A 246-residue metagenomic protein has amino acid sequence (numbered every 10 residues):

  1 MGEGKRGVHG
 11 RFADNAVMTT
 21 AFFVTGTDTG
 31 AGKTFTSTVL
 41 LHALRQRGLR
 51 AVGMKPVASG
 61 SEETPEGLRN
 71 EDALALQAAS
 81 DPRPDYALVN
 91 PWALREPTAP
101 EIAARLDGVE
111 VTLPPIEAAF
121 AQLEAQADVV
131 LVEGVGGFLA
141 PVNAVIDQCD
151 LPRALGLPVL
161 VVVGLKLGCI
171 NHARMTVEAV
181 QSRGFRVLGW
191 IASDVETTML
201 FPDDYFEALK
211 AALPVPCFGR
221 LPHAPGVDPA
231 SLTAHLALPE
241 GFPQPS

Functional and structural regions predicted by a protein language model:
M1-V8: Intrinsically disordered, glycine-rich low-complexity segments
G10-A16: Short hydrophobic alpha-helical segments enriched in small aliphatic residues
M18-F23: Extreme N-terminal starter segment of soluble prokaryotic enzymes
V24-S37: Glycine-rich phosphate-binding P-loop
F35-E110, Q122: N-terminal phosphate/diphosphate-binding loop that engages ATP/GTP or pyrophosphate donors across diverse enzyme folds
A99-V142, C149: Phosphate-binding/switch loop-helix module in NTP-utilizing enzymes
A144-L165: Inter-motif core of Ras-like GTPase G domains
V177-S246: C-terminal lobe/tail of nucleotide-utilizing enzymes
